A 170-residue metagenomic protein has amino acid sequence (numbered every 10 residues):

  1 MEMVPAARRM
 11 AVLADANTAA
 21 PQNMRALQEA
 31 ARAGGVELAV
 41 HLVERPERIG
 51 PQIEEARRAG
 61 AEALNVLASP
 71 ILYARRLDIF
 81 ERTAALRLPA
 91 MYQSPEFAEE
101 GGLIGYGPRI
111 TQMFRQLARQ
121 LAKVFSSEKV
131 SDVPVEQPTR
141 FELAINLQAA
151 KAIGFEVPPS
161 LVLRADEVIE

Functional and structural regions predicted by a protein language model:
M1-E170: Short hydrophobic alpha-helices and adjacent helix-cap/hinge residues
